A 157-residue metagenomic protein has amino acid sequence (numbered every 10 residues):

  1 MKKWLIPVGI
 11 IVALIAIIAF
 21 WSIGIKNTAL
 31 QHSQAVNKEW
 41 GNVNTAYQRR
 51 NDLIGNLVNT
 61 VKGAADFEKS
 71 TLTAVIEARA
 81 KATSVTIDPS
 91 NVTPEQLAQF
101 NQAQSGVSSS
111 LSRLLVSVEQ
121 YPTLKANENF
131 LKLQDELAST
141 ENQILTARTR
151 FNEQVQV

Functional and structural regions predicted by a protein language model:
M1-V157: A helix-centric hydrophobic-segment signal that preferentially recognizes long, alpha-helical stretches used
